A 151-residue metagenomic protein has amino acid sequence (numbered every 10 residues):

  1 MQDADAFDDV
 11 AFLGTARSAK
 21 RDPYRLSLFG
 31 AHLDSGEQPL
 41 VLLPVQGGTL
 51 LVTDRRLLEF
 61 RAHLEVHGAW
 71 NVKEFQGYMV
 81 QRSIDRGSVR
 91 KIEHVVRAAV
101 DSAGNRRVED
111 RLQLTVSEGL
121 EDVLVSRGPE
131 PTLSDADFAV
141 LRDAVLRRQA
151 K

Functional and structural regions predicted by a protein language model:
M1-R55, F60-E65: Anionic N-terminal interaction surfaces
Q2-T15, Q46-G47, H63-K151: Acidic, Ser/Thr- and proline-rich intrinsically disordered linker/docking segments of eukaryotic scaffolds
